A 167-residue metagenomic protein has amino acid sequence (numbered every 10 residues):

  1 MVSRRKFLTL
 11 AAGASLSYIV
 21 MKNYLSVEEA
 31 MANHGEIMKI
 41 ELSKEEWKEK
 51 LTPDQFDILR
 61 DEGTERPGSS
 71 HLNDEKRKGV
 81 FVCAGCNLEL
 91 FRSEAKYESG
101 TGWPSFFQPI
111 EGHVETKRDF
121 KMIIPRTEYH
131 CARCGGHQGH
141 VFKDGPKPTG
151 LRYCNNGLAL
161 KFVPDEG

Functional and structural regions predicted by a protein language model:
M1-S15: N-terminal secretory signal peptides and thylakoid transit peptides that target proteins across membranes
M21-I58, R66: C-terminal segment of N-terminal export signals and the immediately downstream linker at the start of the mature
L59-K76: N-terminal post-signal-peptidase region of extra-cytosolic proteins
D74-S105: Mid-length scaffold segments of soluble, non-membrane domains
V80, E128, L151: Residues immediately within or flanking Cys/His clusters that coordinate Zn2+ in small zinc-binding modules
C83, C131-C134: Short cysteine-rich clusters marking metal-coordination/redox-active sites
N87, G135, L158: Cys/His-coordinated zinc-binding microdomains
R92-S93, H140-V141, V163: Short, non-ligating residues that shape and space the ligands of small metal-coordination modules and catalytic
